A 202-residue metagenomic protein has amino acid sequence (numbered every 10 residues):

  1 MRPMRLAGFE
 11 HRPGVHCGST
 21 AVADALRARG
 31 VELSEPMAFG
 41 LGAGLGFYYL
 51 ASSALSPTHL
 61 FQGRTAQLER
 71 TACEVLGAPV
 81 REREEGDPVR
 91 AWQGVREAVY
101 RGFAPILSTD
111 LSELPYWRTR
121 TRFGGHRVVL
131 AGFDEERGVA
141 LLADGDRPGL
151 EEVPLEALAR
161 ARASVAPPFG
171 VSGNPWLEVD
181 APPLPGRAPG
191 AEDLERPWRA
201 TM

Functional and structural regions predicted by a protein language model:
M1-P88, R187-E195, R199: Cysteine-nucleophile protease catalytic domains, especially the papain-like/related folds used in DUB/UBL proteases
L6, H11-V15, G30, G94-R96 (+3 more regions): Generic structural signal for short, flexible, solvent-exposed coil/loop and linker residues
R29-A51, E85-D144: Active-site-adjacent substructure of cysteine-protease-like catalytic cores
A51-S53, P57, L107, L111 (+4 more regions): Generic alpha-helix signal with a bias toward terminal, lower-confidence helices and secondary-structure junctions
Q67-E69, R90-E97, A161-V165: Intrinsically disordered, low-complexity boundary segments flanking structured domains
R70-E82, R120-G124, A143-E151: Hydrophobic transmembrane alpha-helix bundles
E135-M202: Noncatalytic regulatory segments and standalone regulatory/sensor domains
